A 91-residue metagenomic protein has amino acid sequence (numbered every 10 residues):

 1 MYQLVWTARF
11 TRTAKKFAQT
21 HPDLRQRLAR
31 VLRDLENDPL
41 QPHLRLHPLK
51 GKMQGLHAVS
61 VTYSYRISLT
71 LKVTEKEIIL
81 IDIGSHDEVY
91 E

Functional and structural regions predicted by a protein language model:
M1, K15, Q19-P22, E36 (+2 more regions): Residues in soluble alpha-helical coiled-coils and helical-bundle/repeat scaffolds
Q3, R12-R25, V61-E91: Enriched for short, Lys/Arg-rich terminal
L4, P22-A29, L40-H43: Non-catalytic, surface-exposed connector residues within folded enzymatic/regulatory domains
R30, G51-Q54, L69-K72: Short alpha-helical linear motifs
D34-V59: A short, surface-exposed loop/turn module that caps and links secondary-structure elements
